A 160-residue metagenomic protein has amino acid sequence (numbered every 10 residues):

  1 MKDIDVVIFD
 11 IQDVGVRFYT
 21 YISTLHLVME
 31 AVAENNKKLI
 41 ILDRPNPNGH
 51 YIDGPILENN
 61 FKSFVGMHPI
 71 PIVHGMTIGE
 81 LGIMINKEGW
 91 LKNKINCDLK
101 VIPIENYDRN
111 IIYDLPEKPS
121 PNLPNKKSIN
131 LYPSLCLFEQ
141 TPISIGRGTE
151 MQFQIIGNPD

Functional and structural regions predicted by a protein language model:
M1-K2: A short, aliphatic-rich alpha-helical micro-motif
D5-V6: Structural motif
D10-Q12, L42-P45, I104-E105: Active-site-proximal beta-strand/loop segments in catalytic clefts of secreted hydrolases
V14-L25: Glycine/threonine-rich flexible loop motifs
E34-K38: A short helix->loop->beta-strand "cap" motif at the edges of active sites that frequently abuts
I40-K62: Glycine-rich, charge-decorated loop segments at or immediately adjacent to ligand/cofactor-binding or catalytic sites
K62-S134: Conserved anion/nucleotide-ligand pocket segment
I129-D160: Internal helical hairpin/lid segments
